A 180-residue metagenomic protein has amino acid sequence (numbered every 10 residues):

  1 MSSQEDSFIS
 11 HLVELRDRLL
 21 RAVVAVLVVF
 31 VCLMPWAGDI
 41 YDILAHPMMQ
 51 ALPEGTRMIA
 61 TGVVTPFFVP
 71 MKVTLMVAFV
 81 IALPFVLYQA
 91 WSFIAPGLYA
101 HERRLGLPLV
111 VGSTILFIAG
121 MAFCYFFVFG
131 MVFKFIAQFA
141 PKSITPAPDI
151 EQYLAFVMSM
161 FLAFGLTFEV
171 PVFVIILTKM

Functional and structural regions predicted by a protein language model:
M1-M180: Membrane topogenic/interface segments and analogous intrinsically disordered interaction regions
